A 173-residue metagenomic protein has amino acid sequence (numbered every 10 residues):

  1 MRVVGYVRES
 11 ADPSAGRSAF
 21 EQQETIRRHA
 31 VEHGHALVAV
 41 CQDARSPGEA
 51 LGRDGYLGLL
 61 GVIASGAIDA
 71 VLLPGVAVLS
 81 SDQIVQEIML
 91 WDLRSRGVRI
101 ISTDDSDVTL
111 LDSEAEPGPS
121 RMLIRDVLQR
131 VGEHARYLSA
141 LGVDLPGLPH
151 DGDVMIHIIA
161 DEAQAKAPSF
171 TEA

Functional and structural regions predicted by a protein language model:
M1-A173: Short, structured surface patches at the beginning of a domain
